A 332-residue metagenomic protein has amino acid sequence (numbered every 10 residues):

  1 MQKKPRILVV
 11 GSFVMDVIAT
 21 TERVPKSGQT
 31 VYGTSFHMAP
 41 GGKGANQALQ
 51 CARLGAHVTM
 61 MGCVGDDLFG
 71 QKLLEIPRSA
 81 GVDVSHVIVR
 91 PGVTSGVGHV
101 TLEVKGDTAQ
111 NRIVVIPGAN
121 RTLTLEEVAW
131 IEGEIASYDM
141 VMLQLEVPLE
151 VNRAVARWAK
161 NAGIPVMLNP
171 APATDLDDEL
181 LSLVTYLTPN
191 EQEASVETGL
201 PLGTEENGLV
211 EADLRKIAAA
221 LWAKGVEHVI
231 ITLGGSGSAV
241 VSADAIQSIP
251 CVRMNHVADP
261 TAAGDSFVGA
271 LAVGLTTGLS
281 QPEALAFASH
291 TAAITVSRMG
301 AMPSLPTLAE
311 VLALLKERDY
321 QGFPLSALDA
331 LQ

Functional and structural regions predicted by a protein language model:
M1-I7, T174-D175, E179, T204-Q332: Conserved phosphate-binding/catalytic region of the ribokinase-like
M1-S27: Positively charged, low-complexity intrinsically disordered leader regions
K4, Q29-T30, M38, R53-D139 (+1 more regions): Conserved N-terminal subdomain of the carbohydrate kinase-like
E22-K43: Short catalytic helix/loop segments, enriched in acidic residues and glycine and frequently bearing histidine
A48-H57, L102, V273-G278: Alpha-helix C-terminal capping segments
E127-V128, M140-K216, S236-S238: Conserved beta-alpha-beta core of the PfkB/ribokinase-like small-molecule kinase fold
